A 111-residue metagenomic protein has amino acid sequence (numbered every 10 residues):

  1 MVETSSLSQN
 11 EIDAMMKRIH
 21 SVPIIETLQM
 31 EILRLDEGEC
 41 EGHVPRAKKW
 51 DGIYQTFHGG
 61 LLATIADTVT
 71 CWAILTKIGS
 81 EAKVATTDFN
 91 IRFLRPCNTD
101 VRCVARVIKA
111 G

Functional and structural regions predicted by a protein language model:
M1-G111: Terminal targeting signals and extreme-terminal segments of soluble enzymes
